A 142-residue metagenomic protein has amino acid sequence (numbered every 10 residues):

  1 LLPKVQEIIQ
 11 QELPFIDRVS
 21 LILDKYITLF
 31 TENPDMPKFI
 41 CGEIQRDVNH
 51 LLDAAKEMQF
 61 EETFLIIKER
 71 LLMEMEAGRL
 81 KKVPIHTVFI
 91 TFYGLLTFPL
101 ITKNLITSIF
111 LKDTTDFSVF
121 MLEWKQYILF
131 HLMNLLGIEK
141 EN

Functional and structural regions predicted by a protein language model:
L1-L21, A55, T63-M75: Amphipathic alpha-helical linker/stalk segments
Q6-K38, I85-F92: Hydrophobic alpha-helical connector segments
I8, Y26, D47, E74-G78: Alpha-helix C-capping/helix-to-loop hinge sites
D17, A54-Q59, E76-Y93: All-alpha amphipathic helical-bundle segments outside canonical DNA-binding/catalytic cores that form hydrophobic
Y26, I40-E43, F92, L96 (+1 more regions): Short alpha-helical scaffolding segments that buttress acidic/His motifs in well-ordered protein cores
I27-I66, T87, T114-M121: Short secondary-structure transition hinges
E32, E61, L65-K81, G94-N142: C-terminal peripheral helix-coil segments that are non-catalytic and often amphipathic
